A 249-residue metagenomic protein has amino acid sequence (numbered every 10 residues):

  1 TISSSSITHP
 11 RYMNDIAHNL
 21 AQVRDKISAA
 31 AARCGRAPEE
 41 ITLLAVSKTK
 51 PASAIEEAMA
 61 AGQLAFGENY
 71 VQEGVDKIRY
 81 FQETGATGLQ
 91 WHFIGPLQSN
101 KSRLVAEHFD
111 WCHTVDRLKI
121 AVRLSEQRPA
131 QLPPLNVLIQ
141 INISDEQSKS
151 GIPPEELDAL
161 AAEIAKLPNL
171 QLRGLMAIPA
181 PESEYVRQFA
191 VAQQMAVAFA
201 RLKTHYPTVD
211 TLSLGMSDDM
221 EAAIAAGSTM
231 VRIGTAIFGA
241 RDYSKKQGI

Functional and structural regions predicted by a protein language model:
T1-Y12: N-terminal amphipathic/basic-hydrophobic helices that include classical n-h-c signal peptides and signal-anchor
R11-D218, A226, F238: Conserved alpha/beta-domain cores
A222-A225, I233, I237-S244: Expand to "…catalyze enediolate/carbanion chemistry for C-C bond making/breaking, isomerization, decarboxylation
M230: Conserved N-terminal glycine/acidic-rich loop preference
K246-I249: Mg2+-dependent phosphoryl-transfer enzymes with acidic/Ser/Thr/Gly-rich catalytic loops
